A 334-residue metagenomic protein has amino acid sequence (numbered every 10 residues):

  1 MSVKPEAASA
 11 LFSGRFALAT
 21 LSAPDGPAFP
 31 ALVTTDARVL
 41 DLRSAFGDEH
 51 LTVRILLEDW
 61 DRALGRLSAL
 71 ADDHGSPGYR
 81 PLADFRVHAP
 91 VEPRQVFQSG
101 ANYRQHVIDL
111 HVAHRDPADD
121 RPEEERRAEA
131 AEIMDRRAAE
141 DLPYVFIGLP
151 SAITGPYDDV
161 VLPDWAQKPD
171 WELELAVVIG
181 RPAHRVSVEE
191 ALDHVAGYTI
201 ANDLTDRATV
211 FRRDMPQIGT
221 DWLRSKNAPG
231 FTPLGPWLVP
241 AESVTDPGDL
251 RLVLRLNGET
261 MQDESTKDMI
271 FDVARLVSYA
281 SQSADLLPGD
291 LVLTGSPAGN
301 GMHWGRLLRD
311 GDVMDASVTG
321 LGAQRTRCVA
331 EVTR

Functional and structural regions predicted by a protein language model:
S2-L21, I55-L256: Active-site microenvironments in enzyme catalytic cores
V3-S22, P27-F29, T35-S44, P233-P236 (+1 more regions): Charged, cofactor-coupling segments
P5, D272-L307: A conserved acidic, glycine/proline-rich C-terminal tail/linker
A28-L70: N-terminal cap/recognition module
E92, Q98, L287, R309-D310: Residue-level recognition of short, solvent-exposed, well-ordered loop/turn junctions that link secondary-structure
L256-G258, G295, T319: Short strand-turn-strand beta-turns centered on an Asx-Gly dipeptide
